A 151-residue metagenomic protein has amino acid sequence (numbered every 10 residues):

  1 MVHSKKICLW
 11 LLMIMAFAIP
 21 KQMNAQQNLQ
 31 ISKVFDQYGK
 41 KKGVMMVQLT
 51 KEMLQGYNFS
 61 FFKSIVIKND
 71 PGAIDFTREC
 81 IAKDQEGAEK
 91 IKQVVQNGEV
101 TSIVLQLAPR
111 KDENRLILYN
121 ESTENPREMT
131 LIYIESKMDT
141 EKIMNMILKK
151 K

Functional and structural regions predicted by a protein language model:
M1-I31: Bacterial Sec-dependent N-terminal signal peptides
P20, N24-Q26, Y57-N58, Q85-K92 (+1 more regions): Charged, low-complexity, helix/coiled-coil-prone segments
N28-T77: Early exported N-terminus immediately downstream of N-terminal targeting peptides
F35-Y38, I91, V95, L118: Extended hydrophobic/Leu-rich segments
S64-N114: Mature extracytoplasmic domains of secretory-pathway proteins
I74, E128, K142: Short acidic, gly/pro-rich beta-turn/loop elements at beta-sheet edges and active-site/ligand-binding grooves
L105-M138: A short, solvent-exposed beta-edge/loop patch
D139-K151: Short, low-complexity, Pro/Ser/Thr/Gly-rich segments in the mature regions of secreted, periplasmic
